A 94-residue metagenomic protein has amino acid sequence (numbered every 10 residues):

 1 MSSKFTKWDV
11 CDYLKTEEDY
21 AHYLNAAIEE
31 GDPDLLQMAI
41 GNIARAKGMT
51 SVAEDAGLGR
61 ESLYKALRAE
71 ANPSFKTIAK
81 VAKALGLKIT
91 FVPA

Functional and structural regions predicted by a protein language model:
M1-I43: N-terminal flexible/basic segments that precede or flank functional cores
Y23, I28, L63-K65, S74: Extended, folded domain segments that form the structural surfaces/walls around functional sites
E29, G57, K80, A94: Long, contiguous binding/interaction regions
A44, V81-A82: A generic structural signal for well-ordered alpha-helical segments
R45-K65: Short alpha-helical DNA-recognition segment
E70-K80, T90: Short, basic-rich loop-to-helix N-cap that marks the start of a DNA-contacting helix
G86-A94: Short C-terminal boundary/hinge segments that cap the last helix of small helical domains
